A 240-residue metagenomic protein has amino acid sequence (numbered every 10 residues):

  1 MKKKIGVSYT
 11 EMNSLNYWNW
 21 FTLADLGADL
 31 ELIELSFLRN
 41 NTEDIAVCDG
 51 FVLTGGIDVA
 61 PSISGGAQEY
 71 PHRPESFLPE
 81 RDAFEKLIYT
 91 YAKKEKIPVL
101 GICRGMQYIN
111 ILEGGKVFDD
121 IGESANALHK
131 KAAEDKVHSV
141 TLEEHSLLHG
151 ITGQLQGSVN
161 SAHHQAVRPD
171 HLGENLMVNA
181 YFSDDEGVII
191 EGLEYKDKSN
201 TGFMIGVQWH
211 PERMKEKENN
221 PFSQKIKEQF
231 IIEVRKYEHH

Functional and structural regions predicted by a protein language model:
M1-L100, I111-F118, G122-I151, L155 (+4 more regions): N-terminal beta1-alpha1 cap of cysteine-dependent amidohydrolase-like domains
C103: Conserved G/P- and acidic residue-centered "switch" motifs that form tight phosphate/ATP-binding loops in soluble
Q107: Cytosolic ligand/metal-binding cores
S161: Conserved catalytic and cofactor-binding micro-motifs that handle phosphate-bearing ligands or nucleotide cofactors
